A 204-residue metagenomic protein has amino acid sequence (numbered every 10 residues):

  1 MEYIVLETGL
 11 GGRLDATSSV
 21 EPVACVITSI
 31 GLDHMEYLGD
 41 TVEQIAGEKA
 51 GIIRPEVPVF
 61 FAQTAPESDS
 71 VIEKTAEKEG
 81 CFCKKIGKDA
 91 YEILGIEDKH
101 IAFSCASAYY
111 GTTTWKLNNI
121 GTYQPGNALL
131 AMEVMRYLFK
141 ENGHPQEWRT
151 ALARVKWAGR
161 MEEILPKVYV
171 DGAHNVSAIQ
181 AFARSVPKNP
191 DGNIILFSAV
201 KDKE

Functional and structural regions predicted by a protein language model:
M1-Y37, D69-T114: Extended acidic/charged loop-beta regions that coordinate divalent cations and stabilize anionic phosphate/carboxylate
Y3-T8, A16-V26, I30-M35, Q44 (+1 more regions): Nucleotide phosphate-binding/pyrophosphate-handling subdomain across enzymes that bind or process nucleotide phosphates
G39-G47: Nucleotide-sugar donor phosphate/pyrophosphate-binding loop at the beta->alpha transition of glycosyltransferases
A46-P55: Membrane-proximal helix-turn-helix segments that form the acceptor-binding/catalytic region of lipid-linked
P58, F82-K84, R160, K167: Conserved beta-strand segments of alpha/beta enzyme cores
P58-Q63, L196-S198: Short internal beta-strands
T64-P66, G121-T122: Active-site glycine/GP-rich loop and adjacent strand/helix microenvironment that borders small-molecule binding pockets
P66-S70, D202-E204: Short, charged/polar "capping" segments at the starts of alpha-helices and the immediately preceding loops
